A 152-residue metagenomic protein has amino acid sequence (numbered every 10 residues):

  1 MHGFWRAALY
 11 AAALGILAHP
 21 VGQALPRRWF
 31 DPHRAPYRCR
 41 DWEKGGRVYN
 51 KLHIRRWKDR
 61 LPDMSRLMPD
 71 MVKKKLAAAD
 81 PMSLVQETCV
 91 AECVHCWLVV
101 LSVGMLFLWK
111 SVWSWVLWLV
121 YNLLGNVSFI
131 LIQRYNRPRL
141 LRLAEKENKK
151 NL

Functional and structural regions predicted by a protein language model:
M1-L17, I132-A144, N148-L152: Cytosolic-side membrane-entry/anchor segment at the start of a transmembrane helix
M1-R40, V90-F107: Long, highly hydrophobic alpha-helical transmembrane signal-anchor segments
G22-R34, W109, W113, F129-K146: Perimembrane helix-loop junctions in membrane proteins
R28-L84, R142, K146-L152: Membrane-proximal soluble regions of multi-pass membrane proteins
L76-L98: Loop-to-transmembrane boundary segments
V94-P138: Hydrophobic transmembrane alpha-helices
